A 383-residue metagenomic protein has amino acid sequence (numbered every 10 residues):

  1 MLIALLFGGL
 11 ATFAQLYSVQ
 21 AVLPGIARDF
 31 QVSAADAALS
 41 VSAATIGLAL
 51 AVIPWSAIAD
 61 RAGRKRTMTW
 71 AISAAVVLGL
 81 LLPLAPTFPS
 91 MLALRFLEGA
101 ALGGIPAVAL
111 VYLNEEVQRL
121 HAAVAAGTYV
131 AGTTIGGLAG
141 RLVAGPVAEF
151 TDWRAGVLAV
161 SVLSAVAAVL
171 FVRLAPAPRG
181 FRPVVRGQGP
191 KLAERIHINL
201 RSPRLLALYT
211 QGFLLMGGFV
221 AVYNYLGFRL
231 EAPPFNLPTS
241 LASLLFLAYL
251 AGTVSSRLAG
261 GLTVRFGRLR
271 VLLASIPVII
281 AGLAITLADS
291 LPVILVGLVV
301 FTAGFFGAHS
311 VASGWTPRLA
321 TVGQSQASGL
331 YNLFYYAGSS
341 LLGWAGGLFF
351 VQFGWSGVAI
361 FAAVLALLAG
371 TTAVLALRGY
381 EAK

Functional and structural regions predicted by a protein language model:
Q31, G63, L84-S90, Q118 (+1 more regions): Helix-breaking motifs and short loop linkers at transmembrane-helix boundaries and internal kinks in secondary membrane
L50-P89: Conserved MFS/SLC helix-loop-helix module at the cytosolic interface between two early adjacent transmembrane helices
V52-G63, V254-G267, F350: Helix-to-loop junctions at the C-terminal end of transmembrane segments in multipass secondary transporters
A74, L78, P89-E98, P292-V300: Paired small-residue
S90, R119-L120, T128-A175: Helix-loop-helix hairpin linking two adjacent transmembrane segments in secondary transporters
L94-I135: Cytoplasmic helix-loop-helix junction between adjacent transmembrane helices in 12-TM secondary transporters
P176-Y209: Juxtamembrane intracellular "pre-TM" segments in multi-pass secondary transporters
L269-A312: C-terminal transmembrane helical hairpin of 12-TM major facilitator-type secondary transporters
